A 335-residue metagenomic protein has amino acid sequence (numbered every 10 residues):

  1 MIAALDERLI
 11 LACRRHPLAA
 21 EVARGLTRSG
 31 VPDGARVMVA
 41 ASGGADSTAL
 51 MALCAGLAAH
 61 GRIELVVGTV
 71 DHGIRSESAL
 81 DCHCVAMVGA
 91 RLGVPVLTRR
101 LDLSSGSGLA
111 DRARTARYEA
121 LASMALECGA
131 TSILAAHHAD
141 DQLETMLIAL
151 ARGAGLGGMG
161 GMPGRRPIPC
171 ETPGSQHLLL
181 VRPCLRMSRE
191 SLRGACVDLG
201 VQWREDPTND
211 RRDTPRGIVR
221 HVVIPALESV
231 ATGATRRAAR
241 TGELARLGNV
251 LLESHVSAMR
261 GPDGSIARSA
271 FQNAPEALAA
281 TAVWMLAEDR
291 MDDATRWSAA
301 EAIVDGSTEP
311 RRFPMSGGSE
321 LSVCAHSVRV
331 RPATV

Functional and structural regions predicted by a protein language model:
I2-D46, A58, V66, H72 (+5 more regions): AMP-forming adenylation/ATP pyrophosphatase catalytic core
I2-H221: Core alpha/beta nucleotide-donor-binding catalytic domains of modification enzymes
A151, E228, A287, M291: Hydrophobic/aromatic-lined pockets within catalytic cores
R193-E243, L247, H326, P332: Mid-to-C-terminal catalytic subdomains of enzymes that bind/position adenosyl phosphate moieties or nucleic-acid
